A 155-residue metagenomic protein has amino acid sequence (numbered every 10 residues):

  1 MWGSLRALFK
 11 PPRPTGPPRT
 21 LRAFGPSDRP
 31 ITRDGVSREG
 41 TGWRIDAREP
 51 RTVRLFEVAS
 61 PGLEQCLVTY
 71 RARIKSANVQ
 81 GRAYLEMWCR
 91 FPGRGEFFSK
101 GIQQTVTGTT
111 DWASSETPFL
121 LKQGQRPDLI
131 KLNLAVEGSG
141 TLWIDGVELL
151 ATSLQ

Functional and structural regions predicted by a protein language model:
M1-Q155: Extracellular and organelle-lumenal recognition/adhesion modules and their flexible linkers in secreted
